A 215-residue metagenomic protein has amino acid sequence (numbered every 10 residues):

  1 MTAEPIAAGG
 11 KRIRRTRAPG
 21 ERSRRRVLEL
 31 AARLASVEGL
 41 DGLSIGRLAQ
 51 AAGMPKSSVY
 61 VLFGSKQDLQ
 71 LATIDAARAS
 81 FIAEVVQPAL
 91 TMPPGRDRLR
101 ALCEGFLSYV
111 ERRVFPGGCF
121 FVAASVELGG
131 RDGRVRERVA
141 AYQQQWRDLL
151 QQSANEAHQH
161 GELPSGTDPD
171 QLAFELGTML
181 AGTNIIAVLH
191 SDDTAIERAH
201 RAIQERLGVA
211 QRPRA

Functional and structural regions predicted by a protein language model:
M1-R22, Q211-A215: N-terminal intrinsically disordered/low-complexity leader segments
E4, G117, V122, S165-I186 (+1 more regions): Hydrophobic alpha-helical segments that form the core of small-molecule binding pockets and/or dimer interfaces
R26, L30-D68, A72: Helix-turn-helix
A72, V86-G117, P169-L176: Hydrophobic alpha-helical connector segments
D75-F81: Short, basic, alpha-helical segments at the C-terminal edge of helix-turn-helix-like DNA-binding modules
I82, D97-A101, G133-Q159, Q171-F174: Amphipathic alpha-helical packing segments from all-alpha helical-bundle domains
R98, R113-R134: Amphipathic alpha-helical segments used for helix-helix packing
Y109-R112, E156, L176-T194, R206-R214: Amphipathic C-terminal alpha-helical segment
